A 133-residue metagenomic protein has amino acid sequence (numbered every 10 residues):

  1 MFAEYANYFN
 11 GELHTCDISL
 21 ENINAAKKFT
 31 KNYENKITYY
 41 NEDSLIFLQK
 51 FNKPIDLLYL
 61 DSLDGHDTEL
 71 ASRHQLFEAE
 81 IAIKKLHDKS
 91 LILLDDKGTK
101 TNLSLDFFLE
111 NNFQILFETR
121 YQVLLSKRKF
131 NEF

Functional and structural regions predicted by a protein language model:
M1-L48: SAM cofactor-binding core of SAM-dependent methyltransferases, primarily the Rossmann-like beta-alpha-beta module
A6-N7, F51-N52, K85-L86: A generic alpha-to-beta junction signature in SAM-dependent methyltransferases
C16, E42, L60-S62, I92-D96: Active-site flanking residues adjacent to catalytic metal/cofactor-binding acidic residues
I23, F47-Q49, D67, T101-N102: Conserved protein kinase catalytic core
K31-E34, I55-D56, E110-N112: Short, hinge-like loop/turn segments at secondary-structure boundaries
N32, Q49-K50, K84, F108: Structural motif
K50-L58: A short acidic, Gly/Pro-enriched loop at the edge of an enzyme's catalytic core that lines a small-molecule cofactor
D64-F133: C-terminal substrate-binding/active-site "lid" region of AdoMet-derived donor-dependent transferases
